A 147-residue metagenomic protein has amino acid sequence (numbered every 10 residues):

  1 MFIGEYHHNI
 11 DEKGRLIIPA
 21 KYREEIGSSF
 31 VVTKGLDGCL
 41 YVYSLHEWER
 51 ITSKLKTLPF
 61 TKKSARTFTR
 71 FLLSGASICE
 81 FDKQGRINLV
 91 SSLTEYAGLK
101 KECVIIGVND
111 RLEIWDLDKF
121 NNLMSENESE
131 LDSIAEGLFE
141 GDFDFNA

Functional and structural regions predicted by a protein language model:
M1-H8, E12-K13, Y22-C79, K83 (+1 more regions): Flexible "stalk/tail and boundary" regions
